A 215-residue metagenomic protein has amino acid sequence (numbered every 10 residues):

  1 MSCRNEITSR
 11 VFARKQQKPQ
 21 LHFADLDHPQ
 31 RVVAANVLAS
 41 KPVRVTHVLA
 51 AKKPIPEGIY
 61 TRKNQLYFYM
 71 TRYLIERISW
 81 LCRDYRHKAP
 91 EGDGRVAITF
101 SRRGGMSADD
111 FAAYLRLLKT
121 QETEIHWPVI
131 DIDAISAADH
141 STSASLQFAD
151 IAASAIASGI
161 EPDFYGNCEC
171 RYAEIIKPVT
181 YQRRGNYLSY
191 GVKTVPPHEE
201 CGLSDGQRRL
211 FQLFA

Functional and structural regions predicted by a protein language model:
M1-A215: Phosphate-ester processing/binding pockets and catalytic centers
